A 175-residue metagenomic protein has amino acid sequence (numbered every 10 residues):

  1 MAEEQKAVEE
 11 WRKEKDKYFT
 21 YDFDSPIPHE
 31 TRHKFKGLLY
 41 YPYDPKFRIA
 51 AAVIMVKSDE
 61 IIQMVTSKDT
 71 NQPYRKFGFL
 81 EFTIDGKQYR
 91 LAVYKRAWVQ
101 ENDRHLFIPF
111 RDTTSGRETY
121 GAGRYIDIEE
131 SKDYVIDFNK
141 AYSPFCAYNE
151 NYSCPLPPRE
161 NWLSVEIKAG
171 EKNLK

Functional and structural regions predicted by a protein language model:
M1-D59: N-terminal domain-onset segments
Q5, D133, Y142-K175: Extended, aromatic/histidine-rich regions of cofactor-dependent oxidoreductases associated with respiratory
E30-F35, S58-K76, R90-V93, P155-L163: Extracellular/lumen-exposed scaffold segments
K34, Y43, Y74-K76, Y120-A122 (+1 more regions): Residues that act as N-cap/strand-start positions at coil-to-secondary-structure junctions
F35, I49, M55-M64, N71-Y74 (+3 more regions): Surface-exposed peri-terminal alpha-helical interaction modules
P45, K76-G78, N102-L106, K132-Y134 (+1 more regions): A generic structural signal for short beta-strands and their flanking turns/coil linkers
M64-G121: Mid-length scaffold segments of soluble, non-membrane domains
P109-Y142: Acidic, glycine-rich flexible loop segments
